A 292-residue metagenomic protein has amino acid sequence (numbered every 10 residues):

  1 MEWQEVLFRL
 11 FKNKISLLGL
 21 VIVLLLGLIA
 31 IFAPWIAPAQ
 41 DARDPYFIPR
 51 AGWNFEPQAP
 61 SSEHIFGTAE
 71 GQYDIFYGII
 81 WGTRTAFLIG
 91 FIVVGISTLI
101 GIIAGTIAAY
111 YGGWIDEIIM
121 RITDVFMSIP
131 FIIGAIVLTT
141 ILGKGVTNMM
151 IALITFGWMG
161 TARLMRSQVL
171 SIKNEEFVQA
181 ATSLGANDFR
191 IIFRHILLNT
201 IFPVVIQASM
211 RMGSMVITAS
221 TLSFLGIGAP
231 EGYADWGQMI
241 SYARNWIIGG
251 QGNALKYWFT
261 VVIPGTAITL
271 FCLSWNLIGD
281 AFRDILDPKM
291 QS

Functional and structural regions predicted by a protein language model:
M1-I102, T106-I107, W114, G228 (+4 more regions): Gly/Trp-centered helix-boundary motif
N13-K14, I79-G82, A86-G90, I122 (+5 more regions): Loop-to-transmembrane-helix entry motif
I65-A69, I75, I96-G101, A109-E175 (+2 more regions): Generic hydrophobic transmembrane alpha-helix motif, especially the helices
G78-I80, I122, M165, V178 (+3 more regions): Short hydrophobic alpha-helical segments within the ABC transporter permease transmembrane module
R84-I100, F189-L222, W275: Transmembrane alpha-helices
A104-A108, L138, M165, V178 (+3 more regions): Hydrophobic alpha-helical interface/terminus motif in multipass membrane transporters
